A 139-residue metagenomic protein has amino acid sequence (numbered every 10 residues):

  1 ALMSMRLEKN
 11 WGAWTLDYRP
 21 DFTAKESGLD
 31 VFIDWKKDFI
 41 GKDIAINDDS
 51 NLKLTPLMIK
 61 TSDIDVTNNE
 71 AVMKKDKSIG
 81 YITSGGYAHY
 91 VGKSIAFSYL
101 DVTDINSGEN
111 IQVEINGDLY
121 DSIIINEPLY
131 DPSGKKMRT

Functional and structural regions predicted by a protein language model:
A1-T139: Conserved, structured C-terminal
